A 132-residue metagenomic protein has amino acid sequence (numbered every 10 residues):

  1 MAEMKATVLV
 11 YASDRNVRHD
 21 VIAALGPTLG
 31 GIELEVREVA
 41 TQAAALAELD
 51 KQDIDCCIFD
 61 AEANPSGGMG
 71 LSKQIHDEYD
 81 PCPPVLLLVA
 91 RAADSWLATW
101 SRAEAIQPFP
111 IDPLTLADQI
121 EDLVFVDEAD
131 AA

Functional and structural regions predicted by a protein language model:
K5-G26, C57: Conserved acidic segment of CheY-like receiver
E33-A40: Short hydrophobic/Thr-rich beta-strand motif most characteristic of the beta2 strand and flanking loop of CheY-like
A40-C56: Acidic, metal-coordinating helix/loop segments flanking the phosphotransfer/catalytic sites of two-component signaling
D55-H76: Conserved phosphotransfer microenvironments
Y79-P84: His-Asp phosphorelay/catalytic-motif detector in bacterial-type signaling
A90-Q107: Alpha4 helix (beta4-alpha4-beta5 surface) of REC/receiver domains from two-component response regulators
I111-I120: C-terminal output helix
E121-A132: The C-terminal output helix
